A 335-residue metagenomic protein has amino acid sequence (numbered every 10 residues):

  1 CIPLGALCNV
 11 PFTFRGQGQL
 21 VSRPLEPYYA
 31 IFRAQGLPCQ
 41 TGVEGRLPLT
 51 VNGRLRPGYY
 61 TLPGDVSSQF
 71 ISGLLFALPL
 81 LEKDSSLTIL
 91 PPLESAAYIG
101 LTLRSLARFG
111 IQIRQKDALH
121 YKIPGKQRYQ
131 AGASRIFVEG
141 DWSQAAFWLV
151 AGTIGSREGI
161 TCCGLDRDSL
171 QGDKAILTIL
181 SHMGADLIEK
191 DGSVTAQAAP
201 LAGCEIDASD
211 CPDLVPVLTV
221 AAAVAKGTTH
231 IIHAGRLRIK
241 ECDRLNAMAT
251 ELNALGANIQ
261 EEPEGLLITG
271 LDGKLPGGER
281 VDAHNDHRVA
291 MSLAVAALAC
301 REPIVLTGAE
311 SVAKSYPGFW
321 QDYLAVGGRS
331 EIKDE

Functional and structural regions predicted by a protein language model:
C1-E335: Short, structured segments at the rim of ligand-binding sites
